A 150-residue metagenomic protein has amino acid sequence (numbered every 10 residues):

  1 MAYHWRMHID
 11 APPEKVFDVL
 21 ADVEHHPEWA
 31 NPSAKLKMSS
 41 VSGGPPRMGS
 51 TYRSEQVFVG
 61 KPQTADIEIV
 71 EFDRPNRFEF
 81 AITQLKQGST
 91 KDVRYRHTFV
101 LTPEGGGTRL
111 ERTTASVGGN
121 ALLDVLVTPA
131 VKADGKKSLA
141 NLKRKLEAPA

Functional and structural regions predicted by a protein language model:
M1-V41, R47: Hydrophobic ligand-binding cavity/cleft-lining segments
A2-H4, P62-I67, D92-H97: Short, surface-exposed coil-to-beta transition loops
R6-D10, E68, V100: Generic structural detector for well-ordered beta-strands
D10, F72-R74, E104: Structural motif
P27, M38-G88, R109, A140-A150: Glycine-rich portal/gate segments that line the openings of hydrophobic small-molecule binding cavities
K37-S42, T98-T102: Short amphipathic beta-strand and strand-loop transition segments with alternating hydrophobic
A81-K137: Beta-strand/loop substructures that line and gate deep hydrophobic ligand-binding cavities in soluble
